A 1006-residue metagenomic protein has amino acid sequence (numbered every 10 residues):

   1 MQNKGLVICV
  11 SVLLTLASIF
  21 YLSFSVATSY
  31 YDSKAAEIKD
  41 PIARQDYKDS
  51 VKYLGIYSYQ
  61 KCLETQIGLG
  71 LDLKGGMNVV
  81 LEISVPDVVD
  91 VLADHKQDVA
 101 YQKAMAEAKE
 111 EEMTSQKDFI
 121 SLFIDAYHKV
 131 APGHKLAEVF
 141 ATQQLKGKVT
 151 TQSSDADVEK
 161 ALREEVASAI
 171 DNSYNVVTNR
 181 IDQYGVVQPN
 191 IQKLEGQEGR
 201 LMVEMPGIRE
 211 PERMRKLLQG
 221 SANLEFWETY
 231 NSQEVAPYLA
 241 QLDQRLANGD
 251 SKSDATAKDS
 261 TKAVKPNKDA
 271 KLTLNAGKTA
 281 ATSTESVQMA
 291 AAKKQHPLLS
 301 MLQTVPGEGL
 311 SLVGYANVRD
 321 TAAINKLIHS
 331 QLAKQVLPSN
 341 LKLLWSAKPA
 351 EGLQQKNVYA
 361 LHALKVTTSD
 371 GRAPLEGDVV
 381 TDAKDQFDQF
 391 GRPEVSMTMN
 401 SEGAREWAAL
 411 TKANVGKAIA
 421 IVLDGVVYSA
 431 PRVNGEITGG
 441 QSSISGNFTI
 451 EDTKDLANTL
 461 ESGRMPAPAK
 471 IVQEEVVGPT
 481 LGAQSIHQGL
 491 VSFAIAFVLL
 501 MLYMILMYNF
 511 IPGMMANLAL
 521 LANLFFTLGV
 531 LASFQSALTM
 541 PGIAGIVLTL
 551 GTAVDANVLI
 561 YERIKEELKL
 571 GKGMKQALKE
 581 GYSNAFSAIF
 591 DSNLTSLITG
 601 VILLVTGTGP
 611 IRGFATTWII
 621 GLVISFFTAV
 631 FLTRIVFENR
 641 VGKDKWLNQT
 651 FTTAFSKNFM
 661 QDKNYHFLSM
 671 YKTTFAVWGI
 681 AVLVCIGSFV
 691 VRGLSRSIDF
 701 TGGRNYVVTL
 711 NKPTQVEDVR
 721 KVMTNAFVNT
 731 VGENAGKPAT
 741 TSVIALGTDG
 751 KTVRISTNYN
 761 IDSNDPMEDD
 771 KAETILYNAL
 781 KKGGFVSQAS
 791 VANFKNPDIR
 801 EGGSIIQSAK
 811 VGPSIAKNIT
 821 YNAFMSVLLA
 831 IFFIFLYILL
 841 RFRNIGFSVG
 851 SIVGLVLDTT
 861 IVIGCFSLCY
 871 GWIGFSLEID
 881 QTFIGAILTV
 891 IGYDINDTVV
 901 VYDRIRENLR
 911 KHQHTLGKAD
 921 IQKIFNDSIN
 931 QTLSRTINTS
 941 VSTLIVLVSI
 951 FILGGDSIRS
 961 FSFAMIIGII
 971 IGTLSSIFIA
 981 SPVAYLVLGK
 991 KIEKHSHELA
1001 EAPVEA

Functional and structural regions predicted by a protein language model:
M1-Y21, V26-I67, D87-Y101, M105-S121 (+7 more regions): Interfacial helix-loop-helix hairpins and adjacent transmembrane helices of multi-pass alpha-helical membrane proteins
Q2-K4, V395-S396, N400-V415, I419-A420 (+4 more regions): Interfacial segments of transmembrane alpha-helices in multi-pass membrane proteins
I8, A522, G529, E566-S587 (+3 more regions): Hydrophobic alpha-helical transmembrane segments of membrane transport and translocation systems, primarily multi-pass
V12-T15, V426, G513-Q535, I546-A553 (+4 more regions): Small-residue-enriched core segments of transmembrane alpha-helices in multipass membrane transport and channel
L22-T28, D49, E64-G75, V80-D424 (+3 more regions): Non-transmembrane, solvent-exposed regions of membrane trafficking/translocation machinery
V177, T480-L500, T552, K572-T608 (+9 more regions): Pore- and gate-forming transmembrane helices of large, multi-pass membrane proteins
E204, G439-S443, E451-L499, I775 (+2 more regions): Juxtamembrane "pre-transmembrane" interface segments
G551-T595, E638-D644, S867, I873-N938 (+1 more regions): Cytosolic juxtamembrane regions of multi-pass inner-membrane proteins
